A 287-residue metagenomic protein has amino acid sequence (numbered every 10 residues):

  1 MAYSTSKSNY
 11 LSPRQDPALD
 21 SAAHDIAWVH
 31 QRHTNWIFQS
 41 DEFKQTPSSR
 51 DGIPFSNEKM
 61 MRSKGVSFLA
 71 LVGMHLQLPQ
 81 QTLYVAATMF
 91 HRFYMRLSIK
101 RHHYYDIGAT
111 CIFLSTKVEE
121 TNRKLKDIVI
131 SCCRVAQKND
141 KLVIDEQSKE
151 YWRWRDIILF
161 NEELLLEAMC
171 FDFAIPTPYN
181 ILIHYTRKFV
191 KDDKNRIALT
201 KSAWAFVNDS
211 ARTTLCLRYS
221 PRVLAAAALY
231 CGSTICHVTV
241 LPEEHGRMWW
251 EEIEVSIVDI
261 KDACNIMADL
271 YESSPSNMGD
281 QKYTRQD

Functional and structural regions predicted by a protein language model:
M1-H102, L114-K141, Q147, L159-L164: Acidic, Ser/Thr/Pro-rich regulatory low-complexity segments at or just upstream of the first helical elements of major
Y3-L11, A211-A226, C231-D287: C-terminal region detector
S56-S63, Q77-Q80, Y84, S98-Y105 (+8 more regions): Intrinsic disorder
V72, V118, W152-L241: Surface-exposed interaction/gating patches
Y94-S98, E119-N122, A136, M169 (+4 more regions): Eukaryotic basic, amphipathic alpha-helical target segments in cytosolic regions
H102-I107, D127-C132, D145, P178-H184 (+3 more regions): Short amphipathic alpha-helical segments embedded in low-complexity Lys/Glu-rich regions
V118-E119, L125-Q147, W152-D156, V240 (+2 more regions): Charged, alpha-helix-forming regions
